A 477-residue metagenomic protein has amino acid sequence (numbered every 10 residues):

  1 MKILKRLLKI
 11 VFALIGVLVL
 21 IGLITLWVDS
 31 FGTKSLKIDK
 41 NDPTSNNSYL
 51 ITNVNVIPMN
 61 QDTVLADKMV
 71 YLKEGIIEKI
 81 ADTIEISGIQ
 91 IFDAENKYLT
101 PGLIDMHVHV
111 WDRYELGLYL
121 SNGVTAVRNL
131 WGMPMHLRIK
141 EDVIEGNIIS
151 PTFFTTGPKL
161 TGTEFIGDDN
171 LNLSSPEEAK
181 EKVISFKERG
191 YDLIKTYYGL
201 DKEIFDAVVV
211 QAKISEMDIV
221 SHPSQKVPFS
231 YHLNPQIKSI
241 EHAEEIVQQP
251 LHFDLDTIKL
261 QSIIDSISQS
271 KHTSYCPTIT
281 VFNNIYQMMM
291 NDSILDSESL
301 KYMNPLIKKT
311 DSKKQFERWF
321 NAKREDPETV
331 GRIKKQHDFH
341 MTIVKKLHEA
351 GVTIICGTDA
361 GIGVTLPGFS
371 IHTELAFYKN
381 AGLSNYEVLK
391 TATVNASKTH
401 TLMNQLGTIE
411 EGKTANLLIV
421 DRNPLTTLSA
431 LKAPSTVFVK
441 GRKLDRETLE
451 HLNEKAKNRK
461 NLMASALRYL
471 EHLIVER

Functional and structural regions predicted by a protein language model:
M1-V19: N-terminal Sec-pathway targeting helices
D29-S48, V56, N60-T100: Histidine-rich, glycine-flanked metal-binding segment
I38-D42, V56-M69, L366, S384-L389 (+1 more regions): Acidic, glycine-enriched loop/beta-strand segments at the rims of small-molecule binding/catalytic pockets
A94, L99, L116-Q225, S239-A243 (+1 more regions): Divalent-metal coordination cores built from histidine and acidic residues
P101-H109: Metallo-beta-lactamase
L160-P176, I246-L255, R324-R332: Acidic/histidine-rich helix-loop elements that form or flank divalent-metal/phosphate-binding sites at the catalytic
G190, Y231-F253, E374-E387: Structural recognition of alpha->loop->beta junctions
Y191-L193, H252-F377, L473-R477: Active-site neighborhoods of metal-dependent hydrolases
